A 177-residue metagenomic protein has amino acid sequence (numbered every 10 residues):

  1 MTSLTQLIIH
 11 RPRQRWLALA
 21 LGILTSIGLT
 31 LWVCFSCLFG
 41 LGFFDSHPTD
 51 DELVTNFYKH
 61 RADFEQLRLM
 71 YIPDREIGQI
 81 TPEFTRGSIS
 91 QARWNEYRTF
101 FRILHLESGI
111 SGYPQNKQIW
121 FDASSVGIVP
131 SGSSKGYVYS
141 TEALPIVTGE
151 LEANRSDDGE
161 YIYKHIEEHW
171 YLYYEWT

Functional and structural regions predicted by a protein language model:
M1-W16: N-terminal Lys/Arg-rich, disordered targeting/topogenic segments
T2-T5, T25, T30, T49 (+7 more regions): Residue-identity detector for threonine
I8, F44-S46, D51, A153-R155 (+1 more regions): Short, well-ordered helical secondary-structure segments
L17-T25, F44-T49, Y137: Aromatic-residue detector
A20-G40: Hydrophobic membrane-insertion alpha-helices, especially the h-region of bacterial N-terminal signal peptides
C34-G112: N-terminal export/targeting and maturation segments
R86-Y163, E167, Y174-W176: Short, solvent-exposed recognition patches
